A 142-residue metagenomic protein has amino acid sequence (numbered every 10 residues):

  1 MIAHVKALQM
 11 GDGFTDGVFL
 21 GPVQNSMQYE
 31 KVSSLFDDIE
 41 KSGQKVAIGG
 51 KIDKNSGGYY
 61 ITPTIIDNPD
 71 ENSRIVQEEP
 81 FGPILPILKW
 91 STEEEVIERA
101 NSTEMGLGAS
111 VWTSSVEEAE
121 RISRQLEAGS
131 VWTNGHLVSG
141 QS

Functional and structural regions predicted by a protein language model:
I2-Q9: Conserved core segment of the aminotransferase class I/II
Q9-G13, D53, Y60-S142: Conserved C-terminal structural/oligomerization subdomain of aldehyde/semialdehyde dehydrogenase
P22-S33: Short beta-strand to alpha-helix junction loop
Q24, V46-G49, V111: Short beta-strand segments
G49-N55: Short, solvent-exposed loop/turn elements at beta->coil junctions and helix N-caps that rim active or binding pockets
